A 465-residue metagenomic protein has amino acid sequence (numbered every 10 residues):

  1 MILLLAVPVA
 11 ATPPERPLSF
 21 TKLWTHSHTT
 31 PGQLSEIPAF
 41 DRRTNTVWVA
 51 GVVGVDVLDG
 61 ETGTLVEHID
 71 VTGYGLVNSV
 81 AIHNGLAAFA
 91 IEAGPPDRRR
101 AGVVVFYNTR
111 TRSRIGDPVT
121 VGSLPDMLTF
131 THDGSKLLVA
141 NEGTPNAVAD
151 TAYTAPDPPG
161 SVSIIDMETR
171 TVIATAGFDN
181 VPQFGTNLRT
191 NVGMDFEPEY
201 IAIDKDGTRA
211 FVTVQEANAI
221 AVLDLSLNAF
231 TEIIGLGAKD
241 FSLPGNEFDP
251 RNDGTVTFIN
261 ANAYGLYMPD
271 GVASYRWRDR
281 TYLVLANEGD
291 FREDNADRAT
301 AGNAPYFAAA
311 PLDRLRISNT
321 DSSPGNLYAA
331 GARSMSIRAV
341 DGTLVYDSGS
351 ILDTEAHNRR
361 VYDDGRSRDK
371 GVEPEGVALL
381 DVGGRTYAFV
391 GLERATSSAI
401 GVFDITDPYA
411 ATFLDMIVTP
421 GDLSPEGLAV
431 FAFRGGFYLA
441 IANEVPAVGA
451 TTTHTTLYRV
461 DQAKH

Functional and structural regions predicted by a protein language model:
A6-P8: N-terminal signal peptide c-region/cleavage motif recognized by signal peptidases
T12-K464: Beta-sheet-rich non-transmembrane sensory/scaffold domains
